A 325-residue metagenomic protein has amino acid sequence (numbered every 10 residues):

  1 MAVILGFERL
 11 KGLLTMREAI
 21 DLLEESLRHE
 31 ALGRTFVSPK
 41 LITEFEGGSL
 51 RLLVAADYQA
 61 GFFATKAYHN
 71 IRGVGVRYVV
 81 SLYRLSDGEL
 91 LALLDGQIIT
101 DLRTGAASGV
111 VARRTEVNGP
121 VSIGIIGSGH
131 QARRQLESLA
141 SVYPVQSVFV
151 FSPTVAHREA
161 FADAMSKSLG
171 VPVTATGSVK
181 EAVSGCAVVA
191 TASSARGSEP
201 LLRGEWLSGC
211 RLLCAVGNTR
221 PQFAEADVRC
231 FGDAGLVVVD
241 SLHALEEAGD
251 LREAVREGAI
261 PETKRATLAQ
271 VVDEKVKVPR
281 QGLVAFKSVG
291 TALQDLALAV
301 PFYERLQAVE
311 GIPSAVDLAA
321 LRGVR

Functional and structural regions predicted by a protein language model:
M1-D101, G109, G119, L293-L296 (+2 more regions): N-terminal ligand-binding/catalytic initiation module
T115-S122, P144, S208-G209: Short helix-loop-beta connector
S128-G129: Glycine-rich Rossmann-fold phosphate-binding loop(s) that bind the pyrophosphate of adenine dinucleotide cofactors
V142-S166: NAD(P)-binding Rossmann-fold cofactor-contacting core
K180, G185, G197-L212, D227-V228: Rossmann-fold NAD(P) dinucleotide-binding segment
G185-C186, A234: An anion/phosphate-binding loop that grips the pyrophosphate of nucleotide cofactors and donors
A187, S193-A195, G217-N218, L242: Short glycine-/small-residue-rich Rossmann-like dinucleotide-binding loops
T219-R325: Adenosine-phosphate binding glycine-rich loop
